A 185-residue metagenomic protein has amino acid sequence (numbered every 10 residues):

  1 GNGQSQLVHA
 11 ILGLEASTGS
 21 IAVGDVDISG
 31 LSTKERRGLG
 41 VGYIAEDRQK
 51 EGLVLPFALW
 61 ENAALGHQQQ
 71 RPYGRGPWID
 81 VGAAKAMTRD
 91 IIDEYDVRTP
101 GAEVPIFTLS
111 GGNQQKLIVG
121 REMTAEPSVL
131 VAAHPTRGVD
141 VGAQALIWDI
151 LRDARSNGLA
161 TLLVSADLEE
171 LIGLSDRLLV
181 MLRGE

Functional and structural regions predicted by a protein language model:
G1-E185: Glycine-rich phosphate-binding loops of nucleotide-dependent enzymes
